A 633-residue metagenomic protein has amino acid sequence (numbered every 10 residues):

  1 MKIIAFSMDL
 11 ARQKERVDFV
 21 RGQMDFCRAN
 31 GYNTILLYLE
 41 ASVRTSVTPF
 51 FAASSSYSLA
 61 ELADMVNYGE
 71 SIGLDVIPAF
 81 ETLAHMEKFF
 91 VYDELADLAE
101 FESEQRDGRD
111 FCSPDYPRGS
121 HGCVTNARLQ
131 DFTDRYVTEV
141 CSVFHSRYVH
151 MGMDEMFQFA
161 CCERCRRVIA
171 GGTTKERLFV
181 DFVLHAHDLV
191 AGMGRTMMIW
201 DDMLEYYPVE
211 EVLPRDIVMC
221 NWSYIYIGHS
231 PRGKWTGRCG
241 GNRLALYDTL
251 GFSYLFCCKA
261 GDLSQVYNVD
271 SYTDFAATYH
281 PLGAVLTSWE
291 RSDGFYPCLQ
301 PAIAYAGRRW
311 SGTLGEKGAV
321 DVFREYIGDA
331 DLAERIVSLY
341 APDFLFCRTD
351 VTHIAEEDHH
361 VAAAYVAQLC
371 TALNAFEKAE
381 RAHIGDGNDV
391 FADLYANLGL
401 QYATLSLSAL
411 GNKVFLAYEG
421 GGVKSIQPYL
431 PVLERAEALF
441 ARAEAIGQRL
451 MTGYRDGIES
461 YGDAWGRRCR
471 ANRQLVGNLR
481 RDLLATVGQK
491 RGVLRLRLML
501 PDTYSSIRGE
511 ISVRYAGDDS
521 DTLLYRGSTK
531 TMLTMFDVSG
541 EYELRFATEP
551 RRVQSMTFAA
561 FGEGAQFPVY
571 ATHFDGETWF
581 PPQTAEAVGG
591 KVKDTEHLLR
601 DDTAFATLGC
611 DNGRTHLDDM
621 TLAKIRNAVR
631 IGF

Functional and structural regions predicted by a protein language model:
M1-E40, R44-T45, P49-F50, S54-A60 (+13 more regions): Mature N-terminal, pre-catalytic/accessory segment of carbohydrate-active enzymes
I4-S223: Aromatic-lined carbohydrate-binding surfaces of glycoside hydrolases
V20-R21, D25, D64-N67, G73 (+3 more regions): Substrate-binding groove of N-acetylhexosamine-processing glycoside hydrolases
T534, G540-L544: Short strand-edge motifs at loop-to-beta-strand transitions and within beta-strands of extracellular beta-rich domains
E543-R552: Extracellular and analogous surface-interaction loops
E563-F567: Short acidic/polar inter-strand loop motif in beta-rich domains
